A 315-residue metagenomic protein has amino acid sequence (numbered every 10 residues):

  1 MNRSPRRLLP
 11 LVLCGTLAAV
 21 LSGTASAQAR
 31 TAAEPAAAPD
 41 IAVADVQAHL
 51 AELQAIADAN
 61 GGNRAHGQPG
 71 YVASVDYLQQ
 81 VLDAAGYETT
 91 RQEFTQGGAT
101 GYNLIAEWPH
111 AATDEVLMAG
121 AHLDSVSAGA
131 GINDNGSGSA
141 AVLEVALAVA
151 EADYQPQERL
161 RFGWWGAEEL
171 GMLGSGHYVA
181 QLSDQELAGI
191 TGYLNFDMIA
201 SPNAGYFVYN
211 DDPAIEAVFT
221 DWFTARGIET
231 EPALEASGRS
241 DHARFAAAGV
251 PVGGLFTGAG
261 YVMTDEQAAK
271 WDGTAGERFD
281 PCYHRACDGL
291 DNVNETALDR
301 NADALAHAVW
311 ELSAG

Functional and structural regions predicted by a protein language model:
N2-A29: Secretory targeting and sorting signals
T31-P69, D124-S125, L194, M198-S201 (+1 more regions): N-terminal capping segment at the start of a domain
A36, D45-A48, E52, P69-A84 (+9 more regions): Extracytoplasmic/secreted proteins, especially bacterial periplasmic and envelope-associated proteins
V46-Q54, T90-Q92, N103-E107, V116-G120 (+9 more regions): Structural recognition of the beta-strand scaffold that forms the well-ordered cores of secreted hydrolase catalytic
A51, A55-P109: A non-catalytic alpha/beta surface segment that caps or lines the substrate-entry region of metallo-dependent hydrolase
A106, A119-M172, L305: Alpha-helical metal-binding/catalytic segments enriched in His/Glu/Asp
W165-T264: Metal-dependent peptidase/peptidase-like ectodomains
V262-G315: His/Asp/Glu-rich mid-to-C-terminal helical/loop segments that flank catalytic regions of hydrolases
